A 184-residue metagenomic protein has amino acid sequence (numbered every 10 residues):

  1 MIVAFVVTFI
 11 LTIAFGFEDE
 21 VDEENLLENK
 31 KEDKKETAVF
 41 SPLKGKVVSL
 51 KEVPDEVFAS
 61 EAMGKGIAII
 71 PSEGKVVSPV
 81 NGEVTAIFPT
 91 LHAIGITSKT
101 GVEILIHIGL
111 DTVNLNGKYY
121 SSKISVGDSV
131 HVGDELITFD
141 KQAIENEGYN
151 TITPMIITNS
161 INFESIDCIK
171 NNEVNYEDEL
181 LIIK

Functional and structural regions predicted by a protein language model:
V3-K184: Contiguous, well-folded functional domains in the mature portion of proteins
